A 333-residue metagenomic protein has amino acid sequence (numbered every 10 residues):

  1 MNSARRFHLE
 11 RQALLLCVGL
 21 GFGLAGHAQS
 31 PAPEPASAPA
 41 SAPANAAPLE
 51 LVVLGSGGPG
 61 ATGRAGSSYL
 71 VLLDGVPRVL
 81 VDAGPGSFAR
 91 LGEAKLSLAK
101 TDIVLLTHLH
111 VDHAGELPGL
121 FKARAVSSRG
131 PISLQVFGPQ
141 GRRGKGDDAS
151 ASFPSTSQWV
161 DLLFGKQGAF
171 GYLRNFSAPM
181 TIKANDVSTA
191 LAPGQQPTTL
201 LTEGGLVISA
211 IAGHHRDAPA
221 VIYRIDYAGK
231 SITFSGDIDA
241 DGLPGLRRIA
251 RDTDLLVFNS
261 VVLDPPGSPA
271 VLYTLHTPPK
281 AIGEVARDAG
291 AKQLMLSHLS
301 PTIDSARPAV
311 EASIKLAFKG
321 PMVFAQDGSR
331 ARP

Functional and structural regions predicted by a protein language model:
M1-L14: Bacterial N-terminal signal peptides that target proteins for export
N2, Q29-I232, P244, A309-L316 (+1 more regions): Binuclear metal-dependent hydrolase catalytic cores
R11-A25: Bacterial N-terminal signal peptides
V81, S235, S297: Active-site-adjacent beta-strand anchor residues
G213, D237-I238: Residue-level structural signal for beta-strand termini and adjacent loop
S231, D239-S329: Cap/insert and terminal regions of metallo-dependent hydrolase folds
